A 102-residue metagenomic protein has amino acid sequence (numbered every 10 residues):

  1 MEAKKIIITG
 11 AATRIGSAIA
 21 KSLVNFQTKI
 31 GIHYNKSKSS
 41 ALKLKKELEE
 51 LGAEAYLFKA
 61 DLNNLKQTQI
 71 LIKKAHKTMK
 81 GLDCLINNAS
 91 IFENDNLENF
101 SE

Functional and structural regions predicted by a protein language model:
K5, A12-R14: Conserved glycine-rich cofactor-binding loop
T9, L82-S90: Rossmann-fold scaffold of SDR-type NAD(P)-dependent oxidoreductases
R14, A18, F92: NAD(P)H-binding Rossmann-fold N-terminus in SDR/SDR-like oxidoreductases, specifically the glycine-rich beta1-alpha1
L23: Aromatic pocket-lining residues of Rossmann-like dinucleotide-binding sites
T28-K43: Conserved glycine-rich Rossmann-like NAD(P)H-binding loop of the short-chain dehydrogenase/reductase
K36-S37, N63-Q67, S101: Acidic/polar helix N-cap motif
K45, E49, Y56-K59, L65-K80: Conserved amphipathic alpha-helix within the SDR
Q69, F92-E102: Conserved mid-core segment of classical short-chain dehydrogenase/reductases
